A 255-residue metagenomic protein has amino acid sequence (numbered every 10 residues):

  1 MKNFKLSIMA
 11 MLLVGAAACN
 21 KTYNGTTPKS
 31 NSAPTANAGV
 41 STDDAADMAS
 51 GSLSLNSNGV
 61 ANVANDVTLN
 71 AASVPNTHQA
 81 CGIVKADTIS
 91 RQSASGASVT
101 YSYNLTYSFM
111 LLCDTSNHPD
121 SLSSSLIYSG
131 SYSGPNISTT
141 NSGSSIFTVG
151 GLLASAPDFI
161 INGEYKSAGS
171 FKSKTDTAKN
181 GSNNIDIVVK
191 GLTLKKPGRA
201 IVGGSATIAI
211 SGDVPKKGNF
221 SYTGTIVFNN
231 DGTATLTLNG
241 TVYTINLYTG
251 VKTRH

Functional and structural regions predicted by a protein language model:
M1-S7: Bacterial N-terminal signal peptides that target proteins for export
S7, N20-K21: C-terminal intrinsically disordered regulatory tails that are low-complexity, acidic/proline-rich, and enriched
S7-L13: Sec-dependent N-terminal signal peptides
G15-A18: C-terminal motif of bacterial Sec signal peptides marking the signal peptidase cleavage site
T22-H255: Low-complexity, intrinsically disordered segments exposed to solvent
